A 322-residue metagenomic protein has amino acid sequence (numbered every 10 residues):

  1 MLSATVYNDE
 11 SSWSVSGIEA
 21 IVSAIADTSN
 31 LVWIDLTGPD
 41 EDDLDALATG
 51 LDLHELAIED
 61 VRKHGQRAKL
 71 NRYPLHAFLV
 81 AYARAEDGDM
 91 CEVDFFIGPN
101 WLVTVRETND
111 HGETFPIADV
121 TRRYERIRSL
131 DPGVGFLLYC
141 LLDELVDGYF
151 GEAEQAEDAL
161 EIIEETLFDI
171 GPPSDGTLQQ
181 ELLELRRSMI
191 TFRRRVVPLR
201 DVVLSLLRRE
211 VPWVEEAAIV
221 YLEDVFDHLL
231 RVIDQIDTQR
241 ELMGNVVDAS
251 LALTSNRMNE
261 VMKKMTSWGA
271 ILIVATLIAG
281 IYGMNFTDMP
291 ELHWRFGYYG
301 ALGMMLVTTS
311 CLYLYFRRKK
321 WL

Functional and structural regions predicted by a protein language model:
M1-E216, Y221-D224, H228-Q235, E291 (+1 more regions): Peripheral, non-transmembrane regulatory/ligand-interaction domains of membrane transport proteins
D52, D227-L322: Hydrophobic alpha-helical transmembrane segments and their immediately adjacent juxtamembrane loops
